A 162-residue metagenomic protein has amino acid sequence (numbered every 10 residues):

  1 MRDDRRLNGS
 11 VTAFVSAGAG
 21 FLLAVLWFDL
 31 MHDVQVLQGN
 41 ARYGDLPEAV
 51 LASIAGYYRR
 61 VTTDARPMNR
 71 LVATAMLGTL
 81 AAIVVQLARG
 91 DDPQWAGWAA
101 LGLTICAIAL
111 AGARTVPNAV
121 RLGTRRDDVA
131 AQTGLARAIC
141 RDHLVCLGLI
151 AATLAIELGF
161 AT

Functional and structural regions predicted by a protein language model:
R2-A73, T124-A136: Interfacial loop at the N-terminal end of multi-pass membrane proteins
R6-G20, V85-I105: Interfacial segments of alpha-helical transmembrane regions
A17, T74, G102, V145-G148: Hydrophobic residues within alpha-helical transmembrane segments of multi-pass solute transporters/permease subunits
M31-V34, Q38-A41, L87-D92, V116 (+2 more regions): Transmembrane helix-loop junctions in multipass membrane proteins, especially transporters and channels
N69, T133-A152: Individual transmembrane alpha-helices with interfacial aromatic-anchor signatures
R70-Q86, A152-T162: Alpha-helical transmembrane segments and their membrane-interface junctions in multi-pass membrane proteins
I105-A113: Mid-bilayer segments of alpha-helical transmembrane spans in multi-pass integral membrane proteins that mediate
A113-D128: Transmembrane alpha-helical segments of integral membrane proteins
